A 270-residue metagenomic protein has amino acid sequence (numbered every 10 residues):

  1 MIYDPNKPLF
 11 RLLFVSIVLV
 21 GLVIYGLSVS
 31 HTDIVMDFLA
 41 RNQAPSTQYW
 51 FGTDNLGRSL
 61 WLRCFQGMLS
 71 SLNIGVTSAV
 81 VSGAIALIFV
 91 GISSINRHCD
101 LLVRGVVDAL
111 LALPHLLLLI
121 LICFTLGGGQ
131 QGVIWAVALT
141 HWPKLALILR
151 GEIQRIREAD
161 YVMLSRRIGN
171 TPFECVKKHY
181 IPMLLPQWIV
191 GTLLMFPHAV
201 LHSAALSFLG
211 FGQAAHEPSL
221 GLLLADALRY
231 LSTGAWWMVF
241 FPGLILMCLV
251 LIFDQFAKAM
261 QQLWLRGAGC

Functional and structural regions predicted by a protein language model:
M1-H31, V106, L184, L251: N-terminal signal-anchor/first transmembrane alpha helix
I24-S28, S71-D108, I120: Transmembrane-helix boundary motif in ABC transporter permease subunits
W50, D54, S94-I95, C99-R155: Generic hydrophobic transmembrane alpha-helix motif, especially the helices
R58-N73, H98-D100, R104, R157-E158 (+1 more regions): Amphipathic cytosolic juxtamembrane alpha-helices at the membrane-cytosol interface of multi-pass membrane transporters
L69-I85, F173-A205, F253: Transmembrane alpha-helices
A79, F124, G128-K178, Q187-F196: Membrane-cytosol interface at the C-terminal ends of specific transmembrane alpha-helices in multi-pass membrane
I120, G129, V133-I134, A138 (+1 more regions): Non-cytoplasmic
T140, P186, L193-L194, A235-C270: C-terminal transmembrane helix and the adjacent membrane-cytosol boundary/short C-terminal tail of inner/organellar
